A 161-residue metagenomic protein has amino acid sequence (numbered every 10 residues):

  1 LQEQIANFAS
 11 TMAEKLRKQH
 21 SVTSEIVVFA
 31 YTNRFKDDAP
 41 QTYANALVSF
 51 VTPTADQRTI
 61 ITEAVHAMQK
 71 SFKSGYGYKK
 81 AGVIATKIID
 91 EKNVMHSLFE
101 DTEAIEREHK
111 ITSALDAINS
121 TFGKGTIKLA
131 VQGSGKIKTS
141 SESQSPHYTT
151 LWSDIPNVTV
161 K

Functional and structural regions predicted by a protein language model:
L1-K161: Basic, low-complexity intrinsically disordered segments
